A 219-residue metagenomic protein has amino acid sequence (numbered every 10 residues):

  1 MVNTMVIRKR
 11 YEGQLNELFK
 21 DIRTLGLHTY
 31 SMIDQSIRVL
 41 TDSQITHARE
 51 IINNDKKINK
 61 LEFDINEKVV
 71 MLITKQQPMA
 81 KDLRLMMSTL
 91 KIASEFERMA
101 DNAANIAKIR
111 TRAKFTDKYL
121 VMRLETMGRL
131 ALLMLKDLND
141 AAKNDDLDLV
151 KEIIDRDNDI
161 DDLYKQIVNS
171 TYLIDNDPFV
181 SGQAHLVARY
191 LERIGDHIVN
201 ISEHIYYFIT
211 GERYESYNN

Functional and structural regions predicted by a protein language model:
M1-N219: Cytosolic, long alpha-helical scaffolding segments
